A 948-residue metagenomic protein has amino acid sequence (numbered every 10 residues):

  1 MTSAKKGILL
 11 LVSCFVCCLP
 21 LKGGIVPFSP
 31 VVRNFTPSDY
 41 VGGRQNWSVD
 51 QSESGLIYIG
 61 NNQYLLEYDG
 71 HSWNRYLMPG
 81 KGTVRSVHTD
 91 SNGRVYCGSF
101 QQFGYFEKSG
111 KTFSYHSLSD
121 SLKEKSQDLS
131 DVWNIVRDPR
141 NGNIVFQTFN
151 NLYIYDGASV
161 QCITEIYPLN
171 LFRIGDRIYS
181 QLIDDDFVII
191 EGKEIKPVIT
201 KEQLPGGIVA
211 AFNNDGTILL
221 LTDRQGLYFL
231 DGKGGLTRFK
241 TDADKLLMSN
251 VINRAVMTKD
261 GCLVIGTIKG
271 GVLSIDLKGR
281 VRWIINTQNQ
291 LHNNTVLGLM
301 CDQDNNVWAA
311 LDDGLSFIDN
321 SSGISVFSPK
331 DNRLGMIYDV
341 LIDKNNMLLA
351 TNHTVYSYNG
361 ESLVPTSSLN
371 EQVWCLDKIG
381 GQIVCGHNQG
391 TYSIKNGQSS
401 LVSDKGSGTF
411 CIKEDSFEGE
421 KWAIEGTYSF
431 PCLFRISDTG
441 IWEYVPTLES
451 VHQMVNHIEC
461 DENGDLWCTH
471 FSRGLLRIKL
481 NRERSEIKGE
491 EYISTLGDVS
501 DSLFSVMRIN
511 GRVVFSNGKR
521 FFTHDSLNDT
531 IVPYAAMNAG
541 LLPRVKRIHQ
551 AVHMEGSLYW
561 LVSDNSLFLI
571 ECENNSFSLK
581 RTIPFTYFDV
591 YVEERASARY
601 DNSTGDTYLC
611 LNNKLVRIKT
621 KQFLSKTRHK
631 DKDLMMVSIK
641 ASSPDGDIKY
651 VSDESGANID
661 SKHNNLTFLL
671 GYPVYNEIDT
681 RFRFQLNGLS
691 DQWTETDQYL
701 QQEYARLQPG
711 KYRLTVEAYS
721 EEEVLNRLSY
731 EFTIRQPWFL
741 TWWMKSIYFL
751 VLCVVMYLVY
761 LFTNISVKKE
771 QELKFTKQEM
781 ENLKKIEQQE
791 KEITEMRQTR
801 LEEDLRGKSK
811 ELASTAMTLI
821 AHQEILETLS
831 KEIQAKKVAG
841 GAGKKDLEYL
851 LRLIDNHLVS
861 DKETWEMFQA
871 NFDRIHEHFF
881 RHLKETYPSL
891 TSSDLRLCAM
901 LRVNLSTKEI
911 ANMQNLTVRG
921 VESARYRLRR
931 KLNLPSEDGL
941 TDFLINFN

Functional and structural regions predicted by a protein language model:
M1-I734, T741-W742, S746, L750-Y760: Carboxylate-rich, polar loop motifs that coordinate divalent cations or form catalytic acidic clusters
K6-G7, S746, S809, Q823 (+3 more regions): Hydrophobic alpha-helical segments, especially transmembrane helices and their immediate juxtamembrane helical caps
C14, P431, I436, R797-D804 (+2 more regions): Short, compositionally biased low-complexity segments
S126-S130, Q203-P205, Y600, F623-R628 (+4 more regions): Inter-domain helical "communication" segments and dimerization helices that couple sensory or membrane-embedded modules
L247, L291, E654, Q702 (+7 more regions): A structural signal for alpha-helical segments
S325-P329, M744, V754-E827, K831: Cytosolic signal-transmission helices at domain junctions
L348, E802-L805, N948: Juxtamembrane/interfacial segments around transmembrane helices
G671-R735, E827, I833-K836, E848-N948: Cytosolic nucleotide-binding catalytic cores of signal-transduction proteins
